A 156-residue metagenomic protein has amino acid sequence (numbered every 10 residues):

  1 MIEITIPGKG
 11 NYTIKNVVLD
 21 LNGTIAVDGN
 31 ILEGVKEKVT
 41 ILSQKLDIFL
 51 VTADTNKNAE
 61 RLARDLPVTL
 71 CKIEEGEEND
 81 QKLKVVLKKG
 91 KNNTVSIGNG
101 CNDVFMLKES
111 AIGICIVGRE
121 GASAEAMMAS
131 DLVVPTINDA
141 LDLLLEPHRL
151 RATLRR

Functional and structural regions predicted by a protein language model:
M1-L19, R156: Non-catalytic pre-domain segments flanking phosphatase-related domains
T24, K38-L62: Substrate-recognition element of Asp-dependent hydrolases with the DxDx(T/V) motif
D28-L46, N79-D80: Short, acidic loop-to-helix structural element flanking the phosphoryl-transfer center in phosphate-processing enzymes
N30-E33, T55-V68, G121-E125, D139-D142: Cytosolic catalytic headpiece of P-type ATPases
L70-G76, L132-I137: Short acidic-hydrophobic, aromatic-tinged amphipathic segments that line or gate anion-handling sites
L83-D103: Conserved Lys-Pro-Asp/Glu-containing loop-to-beta segment of HAD-superfamily phosphomonoesterases, centered on
S96-L132: Acidic, Mg2+-coordinating phosphoryl-transfer loop and its flanking beta/alpha structural elements, shared across
P135-R156: Membrane-embedded transport module
